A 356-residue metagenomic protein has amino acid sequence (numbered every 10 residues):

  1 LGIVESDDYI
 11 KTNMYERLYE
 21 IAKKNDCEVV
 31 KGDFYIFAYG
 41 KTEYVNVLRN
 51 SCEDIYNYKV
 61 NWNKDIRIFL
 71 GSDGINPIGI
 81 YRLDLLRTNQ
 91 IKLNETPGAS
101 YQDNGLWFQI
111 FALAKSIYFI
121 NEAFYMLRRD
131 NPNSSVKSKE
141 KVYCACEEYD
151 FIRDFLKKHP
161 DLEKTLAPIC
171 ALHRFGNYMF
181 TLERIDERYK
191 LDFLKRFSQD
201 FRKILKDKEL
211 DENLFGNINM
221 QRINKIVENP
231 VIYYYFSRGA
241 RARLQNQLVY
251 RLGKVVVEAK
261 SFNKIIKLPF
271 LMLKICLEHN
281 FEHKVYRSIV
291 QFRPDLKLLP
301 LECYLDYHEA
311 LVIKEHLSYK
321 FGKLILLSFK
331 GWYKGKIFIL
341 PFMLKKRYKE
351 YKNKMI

Functional and structural regions predicted by a protein language model:
L1: Short aromatic/hydrophobic "clamp" motif used to bind/position activated sugar donors
S6-N121, Y125-V142: Donor-binding/catalytic cores of nucleotide-activated saccharide and glycerol-phosphate transferases/polymerases
K24-C27, I185-L244, L305, L311-I313 (+2 more regions): Membrane-interface aromatic/basic loop that binds lipid-linked glycans or pyrophosphate carriers, typified by
E122-N131, V136-L162, N177-E209, A240 (+2 more regions): Catalytic core of nucleotide-sugar-dependent glycosyltransferases
E147-P168, I204-F215, R222-K225, N229 (+3 more regions): C-terminal, non-catalytic tails of nucleotide-sugar-dependent glycosyltransferases
K164-L172, K195, F338: Short, charged, amphipathic alpha-helical segments
N229-I356: Boundary detector for helix-to-coil junctions that initiate low-complexity/charged tails
